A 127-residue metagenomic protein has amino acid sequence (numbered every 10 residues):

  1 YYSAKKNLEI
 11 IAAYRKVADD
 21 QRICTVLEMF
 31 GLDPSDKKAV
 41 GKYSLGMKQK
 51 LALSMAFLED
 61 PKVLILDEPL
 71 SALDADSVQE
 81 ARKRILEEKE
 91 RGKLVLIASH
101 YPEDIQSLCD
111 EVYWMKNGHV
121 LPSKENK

Functional and structural regions predicted by a protein language model:
Y1-Y14: Q-loop/switch helix immediately C-terminal to the Walker
E9, A18-S35: Conserved ABC ATPase "signature" region
L53: Hydrophobic anchor residue at the start of the ABC signature
L64-E68: Catalytic Walker B motif of ABC-type/P-loop ATPase nucleotide-binding domains
A75-D76: Helix N-cap at the start of a conserved alpha-helix in ABC-type nucleotide-binding domains
Q79-E90: Helical segment within the ABC ATPase nucleotide-binding domain
S99-H100: H-loop/switch region of ABC-family ATPase nucleotide-binding domains
